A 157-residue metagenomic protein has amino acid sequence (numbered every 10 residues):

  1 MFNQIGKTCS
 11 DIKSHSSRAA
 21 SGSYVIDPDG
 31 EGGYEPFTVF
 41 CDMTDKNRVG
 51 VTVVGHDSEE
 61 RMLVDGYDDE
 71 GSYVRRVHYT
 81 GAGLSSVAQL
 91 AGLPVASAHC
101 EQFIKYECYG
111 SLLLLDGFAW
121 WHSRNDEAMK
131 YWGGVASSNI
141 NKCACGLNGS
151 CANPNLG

Functional and structural regions predicted by a protein language model:
M1-G157: Mature extracellular or lumenal effector domains of secreted proteins and single-pass membrane receptors/adhesion
